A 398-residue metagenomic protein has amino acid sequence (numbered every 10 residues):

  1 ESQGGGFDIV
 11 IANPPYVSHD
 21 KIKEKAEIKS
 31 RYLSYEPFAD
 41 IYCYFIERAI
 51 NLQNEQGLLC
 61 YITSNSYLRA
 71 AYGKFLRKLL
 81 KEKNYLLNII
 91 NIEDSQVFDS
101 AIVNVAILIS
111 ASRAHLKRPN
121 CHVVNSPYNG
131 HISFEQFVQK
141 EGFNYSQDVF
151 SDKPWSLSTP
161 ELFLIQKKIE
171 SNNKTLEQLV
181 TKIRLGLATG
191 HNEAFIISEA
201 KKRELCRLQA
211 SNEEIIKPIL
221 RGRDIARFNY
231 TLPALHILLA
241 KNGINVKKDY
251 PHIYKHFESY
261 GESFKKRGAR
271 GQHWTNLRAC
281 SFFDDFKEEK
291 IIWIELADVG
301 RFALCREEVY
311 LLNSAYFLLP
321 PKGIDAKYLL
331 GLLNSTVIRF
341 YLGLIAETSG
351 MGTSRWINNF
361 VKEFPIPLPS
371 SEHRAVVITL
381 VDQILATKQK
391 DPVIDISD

Functional and structural regions predicted by a protein language model:
E1-C206, A210, L304, Y310-A315 (+2 more regions): Signature of N6-adenine DNA methyltransferases within the class I
Y16, L68-R69, E82, S110-L116 (+5 more regions): Short, well-ordered loop/turn and helix-capping segments at boundaries between secondary-structure elements and domains
S18, C43, I50, F143-S146 (+1 more regions): Polybasic, glycine- and aromatic-enriched phosphate-binding surface used to engage nucleic acids
D20-K23, L342, K390: Charged, solvent-exposed alpha-helical segments that act as regulatory interaction surfaces
V124-N125, E135, K241, P321 (+2 more regions): A structural detector for beta-sheet-dominated domains
F360-D398: Extended amphipathic alpha-helical segments enriched in small hydrophobics
